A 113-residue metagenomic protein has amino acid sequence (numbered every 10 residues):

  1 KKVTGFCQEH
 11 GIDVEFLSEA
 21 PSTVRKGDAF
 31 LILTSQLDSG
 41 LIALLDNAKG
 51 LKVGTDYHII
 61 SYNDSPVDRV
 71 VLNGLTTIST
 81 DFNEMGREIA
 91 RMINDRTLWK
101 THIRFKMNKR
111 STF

Functional and structural regions predicted by a protein language model:
K1-F113: Bacterial carbohydrate/catabolite-sensing allosteric modules
